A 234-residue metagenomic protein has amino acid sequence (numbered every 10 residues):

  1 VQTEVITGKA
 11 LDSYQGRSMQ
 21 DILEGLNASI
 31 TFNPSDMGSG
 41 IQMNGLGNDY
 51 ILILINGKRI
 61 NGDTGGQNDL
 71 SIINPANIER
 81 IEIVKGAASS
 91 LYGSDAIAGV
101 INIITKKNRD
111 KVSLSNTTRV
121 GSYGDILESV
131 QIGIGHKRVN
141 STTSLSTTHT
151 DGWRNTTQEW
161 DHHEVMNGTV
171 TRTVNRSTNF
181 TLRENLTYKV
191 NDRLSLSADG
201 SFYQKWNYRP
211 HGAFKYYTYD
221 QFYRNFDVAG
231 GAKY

Functional and structural regions predicted by a protein language model:
V1-A10, G40, N48-I51: N-terminal periplasmic "start-of-domain" segments of outer-membrane beta-barrel proteins
Q20-K58, E79: Extracytoplasmic beta-strand/coil segments of soluble accessory domains associated with Gram-negative outer-membrane
D21, K58-K85: Short acidic/polar hinge/loop motifs at secondary-structure boundaries that mediate gating or recognition
S35, R119-S129: Solvent-exposed loop/turn segments connecting transmembrane beta-strands in outer-membrane beta-barrel proteins
S39, G99, V112-L114, I126-V130 (+2 more regions): Hydrophobic, lipid-facing positions within transmembrane beta-strands of outer-membrane proteins
M43, V130-H136, E184-Y188, G230-Y234: Residues on the lipid-exposed face of transmembrane beta-strands in outer-membrane beta-barrel proteins
I73-S115: A beta-strand signature from Gram-negative outer-membrane beta-barrel systems, especially the internal plug domain
D110, R119, I134-D220: Periplasmic-side early beta-strands and strand-to-turn transitions of outer-membrane beta-barrels
